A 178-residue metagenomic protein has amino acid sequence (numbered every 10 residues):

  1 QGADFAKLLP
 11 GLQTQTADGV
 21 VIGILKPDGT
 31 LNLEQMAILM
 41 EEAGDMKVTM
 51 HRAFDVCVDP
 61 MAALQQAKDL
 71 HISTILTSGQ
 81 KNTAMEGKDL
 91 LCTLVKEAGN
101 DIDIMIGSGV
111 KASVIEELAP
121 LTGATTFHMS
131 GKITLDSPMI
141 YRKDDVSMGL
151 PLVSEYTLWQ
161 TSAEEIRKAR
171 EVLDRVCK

Functional and structural regions predicted by a protein language model:
Q1, I24-L31, F54-V58, G79-M85 (+1 more regions): Short, small-residue-enriched loops and turns at beta-alpha junctions that line or gate enzyme active sites
Q1-G11, D55-L70, L94-K96, N100 (+3 more regions): Catalytic cores of alpha/beta
Q1-M36: Glycine/small-residue-rich loop that forms an oxyanion/phosphate-binding "nest" at active or ligand-binding sites
V20-I22, V48-R52, I75-T77, I102-S108 (+1 more regions): Hydrophobic faces of well-ordered beta-strands that scaffold small-molecule active sites in alpha/beta enzyme cores
L31-R52, K88-A112, P151-V176: Alpha-helix-loop-beta-strand connector modules within alpha/beta enzyme cores
P60, G87-L90, P138-R142: Histidine/acidic-residue-rich catalytic or RNA/ligand-binding cores of hydrolases and nuclease-related proteins
L70, T77-K96: A contiguous binding-surface segment within folded domains or other stable secondary-structure elements
M105, A124-E165: Active-site pocket-lining/capping segments in soluble small-molecule metabolic enzymes
